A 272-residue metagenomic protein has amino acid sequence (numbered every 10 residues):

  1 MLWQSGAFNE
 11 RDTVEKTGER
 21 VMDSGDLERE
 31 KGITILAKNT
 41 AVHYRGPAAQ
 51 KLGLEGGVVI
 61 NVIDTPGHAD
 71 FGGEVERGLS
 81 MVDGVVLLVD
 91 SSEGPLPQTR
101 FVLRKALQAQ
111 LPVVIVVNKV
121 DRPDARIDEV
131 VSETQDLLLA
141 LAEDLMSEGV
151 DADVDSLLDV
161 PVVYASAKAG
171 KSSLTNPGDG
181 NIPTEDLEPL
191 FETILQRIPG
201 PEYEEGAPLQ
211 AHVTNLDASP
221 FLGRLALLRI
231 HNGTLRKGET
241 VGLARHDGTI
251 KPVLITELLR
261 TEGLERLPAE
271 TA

Functional and structural regions predicted by a protein language model:
M1, R77, F101, K105 (+6 more regions): Alpha-helical scaffold segments in soluble metabolic enzymes
M1-V89, E129, E133, L216-S219: P-loop NTPase switch module centered on the Walker A-proximal segment
A7, H68-A69, S92-P95, Q108 (+5 more regions): Conserved nucleotide-binding/hydrolysis micro-motifs of P-loop NTPases
S24-E30, I35, T40, V102 (+1 more regions): N-terminal, positively charged nucleic-acid-binding surface of large information/translation enzymes
S24-G25, K38, G72-V75, Q98-L103 (+3 more regions): Short beta-alpha junctions and helix-cap segments that line functional grooves
A48-K51, L79, G84-L157: Conserved C-terminal guanine-recognition region of P-loop GTPase G domains, centered on the G4
D136-A272: Conserved catalytic-core segments of large NTP-driven translation/proteostasis enzymes
